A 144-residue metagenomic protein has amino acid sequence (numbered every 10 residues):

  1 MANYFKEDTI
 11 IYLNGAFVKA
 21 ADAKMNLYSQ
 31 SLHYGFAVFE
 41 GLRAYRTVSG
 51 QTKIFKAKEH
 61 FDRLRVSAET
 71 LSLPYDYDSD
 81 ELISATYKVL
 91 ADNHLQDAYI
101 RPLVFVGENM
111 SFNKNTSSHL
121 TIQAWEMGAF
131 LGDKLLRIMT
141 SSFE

Functional and structural regions predicted by a protein language model:
M1-E144: Conserved alpha/beta cores of soluble small-molecule-handling proteins
